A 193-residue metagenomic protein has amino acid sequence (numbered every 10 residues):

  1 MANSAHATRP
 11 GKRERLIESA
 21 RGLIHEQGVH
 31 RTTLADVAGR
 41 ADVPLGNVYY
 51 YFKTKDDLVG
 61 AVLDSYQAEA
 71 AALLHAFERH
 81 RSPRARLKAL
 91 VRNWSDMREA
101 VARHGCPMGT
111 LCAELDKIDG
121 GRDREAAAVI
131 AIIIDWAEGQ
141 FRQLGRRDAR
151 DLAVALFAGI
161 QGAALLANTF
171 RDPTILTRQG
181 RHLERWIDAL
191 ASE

Functional and structural regions predicted by a protein language model:
M1-G11, E193: N-terminal intrinsically disordered/low-complexity leader segments
A2, R15, S19-D57, A61: Helix-turn-helix
H30-R31, Q143-R150: Short, charged helix-capping/linker segments at alpha-helix termini
F52, T110-K117: Short helix-capping/turn signature of helix-turn-helix
A61, H75-H104, A153-L156: Hydrophobic alpha-helical connector segments
D64-A70: Short, basic, alpha-helical segments at the C-terminal edge of helix-turn-helix-like DNA-binding modules
A71, H75, K88, H104 (+3 more regions): Amphipathic alpha-helical packing segments from all-alpha helical-bundle domains
G109-T110, R147-T169, H182-W186: Hydrophobic alpha-helical segments that form the core of small-molecule binding pockets and/or dimer interfaces
